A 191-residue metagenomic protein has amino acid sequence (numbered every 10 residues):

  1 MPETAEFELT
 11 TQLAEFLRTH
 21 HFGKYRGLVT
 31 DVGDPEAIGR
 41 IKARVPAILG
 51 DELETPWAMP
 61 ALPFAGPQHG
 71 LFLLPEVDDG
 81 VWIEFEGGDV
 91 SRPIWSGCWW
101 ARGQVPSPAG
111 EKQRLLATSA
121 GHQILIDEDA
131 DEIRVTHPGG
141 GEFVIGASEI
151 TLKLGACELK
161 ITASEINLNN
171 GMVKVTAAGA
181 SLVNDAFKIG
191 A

Functional and structural regions predicted by a protein language model:
P2-S164: Hydrophobic packing positions characteristic of elongated beta-solenoid/beta-helix-type spike/fiber shafts
N169-A191: Long terminal segments
